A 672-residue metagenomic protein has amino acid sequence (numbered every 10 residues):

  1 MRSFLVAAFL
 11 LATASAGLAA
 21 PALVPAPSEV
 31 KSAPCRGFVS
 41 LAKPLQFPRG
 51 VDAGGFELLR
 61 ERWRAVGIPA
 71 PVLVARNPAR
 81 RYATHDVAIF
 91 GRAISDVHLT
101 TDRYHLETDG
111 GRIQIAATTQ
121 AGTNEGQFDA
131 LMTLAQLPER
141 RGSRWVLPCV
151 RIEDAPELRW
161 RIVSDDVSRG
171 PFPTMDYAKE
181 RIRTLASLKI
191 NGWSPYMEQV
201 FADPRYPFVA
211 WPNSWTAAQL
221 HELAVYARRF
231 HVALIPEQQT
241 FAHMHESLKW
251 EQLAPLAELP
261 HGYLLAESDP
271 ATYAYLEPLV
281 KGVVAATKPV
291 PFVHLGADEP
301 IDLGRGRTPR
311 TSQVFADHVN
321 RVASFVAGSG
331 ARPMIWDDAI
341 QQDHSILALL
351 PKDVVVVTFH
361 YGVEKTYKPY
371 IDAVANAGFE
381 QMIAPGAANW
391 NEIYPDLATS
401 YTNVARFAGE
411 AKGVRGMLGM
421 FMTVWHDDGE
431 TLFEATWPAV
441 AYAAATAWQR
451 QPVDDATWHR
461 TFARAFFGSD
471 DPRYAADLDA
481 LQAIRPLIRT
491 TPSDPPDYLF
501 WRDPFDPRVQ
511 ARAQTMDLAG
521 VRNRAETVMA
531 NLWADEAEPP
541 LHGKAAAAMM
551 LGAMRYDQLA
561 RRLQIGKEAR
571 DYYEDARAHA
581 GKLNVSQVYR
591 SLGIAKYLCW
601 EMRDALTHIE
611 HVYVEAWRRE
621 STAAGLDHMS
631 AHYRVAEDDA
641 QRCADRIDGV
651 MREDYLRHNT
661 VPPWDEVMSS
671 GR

Functional and structural regions predicted by a protein language model:
M1-F4: Positively charged n-region of N-terminal signal peptides that target proteins for export
V6-F9: Sec-dependent N-terminal signal peptides
T13-A14: N-terminal signal peptide c-region/cleavage motif recognized by signal peptidases
A20-L158: Contiguous, structured surface segment used for ligand recognition
L23-P25, V30-A33, Q136-E139, E222-V225 (+4 more regions): Substrate-binding groove of N-acetylhexosamine-processing glycoside hydrolases
V72, D86-F90, V163, R332-D338: Short, hydrophobic beta-strand segments that form beta-sheet elements in well-ordered domains
N77-Y82, F201-A210, D343-H344, E430: Beta-rich nucleic-acid/ligand-interaction surfaces
L99-F315, R321-A327, M334, I383-P385 (+3 more regions): Feature activates predominantly on carbohydrate-active enzymes
